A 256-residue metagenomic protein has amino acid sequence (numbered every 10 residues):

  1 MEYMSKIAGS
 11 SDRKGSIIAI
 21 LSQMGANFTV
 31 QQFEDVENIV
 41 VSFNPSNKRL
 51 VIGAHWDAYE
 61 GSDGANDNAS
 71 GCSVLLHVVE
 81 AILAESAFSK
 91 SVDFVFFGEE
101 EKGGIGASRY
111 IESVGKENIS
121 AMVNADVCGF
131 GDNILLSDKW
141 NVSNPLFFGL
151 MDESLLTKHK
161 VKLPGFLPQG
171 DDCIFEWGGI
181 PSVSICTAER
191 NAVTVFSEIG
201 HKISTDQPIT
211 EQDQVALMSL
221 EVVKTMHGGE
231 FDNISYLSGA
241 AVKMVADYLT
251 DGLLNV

Functional and structural regions predicted by a protein language model:
M1-D12, I18, D57, S219-S235: N-terminal capping segment at the start of a domain
M1-N44: A non-catalytic alpha/beta surface segment that caps or lines the substrate-entry region of metallo-dependent hydrolase
Q23-Q31, L155-P164: Short secondary-structure junctions
V40-S42, V51-G53, D93-F96, S120-A125 (+2 more regions): Structural recognition of the beta-strand scaffold that forms the well-ordered cores of secreted hydrolase catalytic
N47-K48, G53-G61: Glycine/charged-rich beta-loop-alpha catalytic/anionic-binding loops adjacent to active sites
Y59-L150, K158-P168, D172-I174: Acidic/histidine-rich catalytic neighborhood of metal-dependent amide-processing enzymes
D126-G129, A188-A192: Glycine-rich beta-alpha junction loops
T194-V256: His/Asp/Glu-rich mid-to-C-terminal helical/loop segments that flank catalytic regions of hydrolases
